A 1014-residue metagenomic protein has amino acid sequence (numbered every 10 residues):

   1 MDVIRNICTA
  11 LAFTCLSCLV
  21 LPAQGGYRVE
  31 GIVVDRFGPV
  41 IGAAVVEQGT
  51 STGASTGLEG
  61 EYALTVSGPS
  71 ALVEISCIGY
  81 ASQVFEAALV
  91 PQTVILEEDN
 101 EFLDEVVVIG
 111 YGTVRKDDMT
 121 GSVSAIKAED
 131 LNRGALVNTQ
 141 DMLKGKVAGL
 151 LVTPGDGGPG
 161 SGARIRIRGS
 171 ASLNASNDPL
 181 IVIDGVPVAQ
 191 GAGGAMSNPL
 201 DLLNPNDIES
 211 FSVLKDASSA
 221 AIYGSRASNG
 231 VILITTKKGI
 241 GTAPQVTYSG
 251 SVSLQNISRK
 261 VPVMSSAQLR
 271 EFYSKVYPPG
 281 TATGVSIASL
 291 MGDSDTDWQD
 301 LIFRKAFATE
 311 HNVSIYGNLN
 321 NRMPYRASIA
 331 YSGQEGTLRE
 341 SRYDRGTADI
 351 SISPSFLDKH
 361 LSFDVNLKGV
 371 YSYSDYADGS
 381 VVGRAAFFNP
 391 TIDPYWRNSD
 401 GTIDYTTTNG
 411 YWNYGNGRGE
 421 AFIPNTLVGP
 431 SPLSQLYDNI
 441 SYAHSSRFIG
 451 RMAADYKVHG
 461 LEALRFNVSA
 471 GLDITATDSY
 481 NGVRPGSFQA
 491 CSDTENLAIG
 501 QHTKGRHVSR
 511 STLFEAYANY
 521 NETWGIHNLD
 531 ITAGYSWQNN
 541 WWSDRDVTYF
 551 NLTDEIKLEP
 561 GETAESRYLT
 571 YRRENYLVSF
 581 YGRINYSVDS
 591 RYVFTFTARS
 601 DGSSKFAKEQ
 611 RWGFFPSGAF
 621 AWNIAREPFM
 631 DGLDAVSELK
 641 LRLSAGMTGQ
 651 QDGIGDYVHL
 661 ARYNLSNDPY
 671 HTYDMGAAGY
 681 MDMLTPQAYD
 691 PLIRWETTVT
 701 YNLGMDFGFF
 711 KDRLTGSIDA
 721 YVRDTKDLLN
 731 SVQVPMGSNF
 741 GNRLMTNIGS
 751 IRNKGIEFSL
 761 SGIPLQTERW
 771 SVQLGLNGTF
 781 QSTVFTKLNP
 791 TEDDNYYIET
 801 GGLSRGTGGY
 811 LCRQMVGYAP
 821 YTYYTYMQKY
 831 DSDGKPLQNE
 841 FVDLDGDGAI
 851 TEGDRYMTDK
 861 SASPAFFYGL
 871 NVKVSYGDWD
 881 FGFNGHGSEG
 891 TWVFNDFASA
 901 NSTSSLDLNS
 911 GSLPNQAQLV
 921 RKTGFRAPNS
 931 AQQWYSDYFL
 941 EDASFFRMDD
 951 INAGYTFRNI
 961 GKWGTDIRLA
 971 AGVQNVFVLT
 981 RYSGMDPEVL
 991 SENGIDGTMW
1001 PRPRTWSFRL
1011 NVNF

Functional and structural regions predicted by a protein language model:
M1-I7, C15, L19-V370, D378 (+5 more regions): Short, small/polar-rich motifs associated with maturation and membrane association, primarily at protein termini
V45, I75, I181, Y586 (+3 more regions): Short aromatic-centered micro-motifs
L131, D178, A306-T309, R345-G346 (+9 more regions): Extracellular/periplasmic, surface-exposed regions of secreted and cell-surface proteins
A135, T139, N204-D207, Y701 (+3 more regions): Helical mechanochemical/support elements of P-loop NTPase systems and associated helical scaffolds
T247-D293, A386, Y657, T746 (+2 more regions): Conserved small-residue
P262-M264, V483-P485, V547-F550, T791 (+2 more regions): Short Gly/aromatic-enriched secondary-structure transition segments
V285-S289, G429, L433, S603 (+2 more regions): Extracytoplasmic gating/loop element in the C-terminal half of outer-membrane beta-barrel translocons and assembly
S861-F894: Glycine-rich, aromatic-lined ligand/substrate-binding cores of catalytic and carbohydrate-binding domains
